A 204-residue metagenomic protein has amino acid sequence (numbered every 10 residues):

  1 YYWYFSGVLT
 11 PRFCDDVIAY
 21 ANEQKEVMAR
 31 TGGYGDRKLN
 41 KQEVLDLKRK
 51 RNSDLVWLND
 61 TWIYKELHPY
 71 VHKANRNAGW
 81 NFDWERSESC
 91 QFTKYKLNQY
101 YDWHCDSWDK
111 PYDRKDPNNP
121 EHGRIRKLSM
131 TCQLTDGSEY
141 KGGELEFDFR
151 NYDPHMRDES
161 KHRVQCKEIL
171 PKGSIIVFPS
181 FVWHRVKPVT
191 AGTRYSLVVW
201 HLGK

Functional and structural regions predicted by a protein language model:
Y1-V177, F181-K204: Fe(II)/2-oxoglutarate oxygenase catalytic core
